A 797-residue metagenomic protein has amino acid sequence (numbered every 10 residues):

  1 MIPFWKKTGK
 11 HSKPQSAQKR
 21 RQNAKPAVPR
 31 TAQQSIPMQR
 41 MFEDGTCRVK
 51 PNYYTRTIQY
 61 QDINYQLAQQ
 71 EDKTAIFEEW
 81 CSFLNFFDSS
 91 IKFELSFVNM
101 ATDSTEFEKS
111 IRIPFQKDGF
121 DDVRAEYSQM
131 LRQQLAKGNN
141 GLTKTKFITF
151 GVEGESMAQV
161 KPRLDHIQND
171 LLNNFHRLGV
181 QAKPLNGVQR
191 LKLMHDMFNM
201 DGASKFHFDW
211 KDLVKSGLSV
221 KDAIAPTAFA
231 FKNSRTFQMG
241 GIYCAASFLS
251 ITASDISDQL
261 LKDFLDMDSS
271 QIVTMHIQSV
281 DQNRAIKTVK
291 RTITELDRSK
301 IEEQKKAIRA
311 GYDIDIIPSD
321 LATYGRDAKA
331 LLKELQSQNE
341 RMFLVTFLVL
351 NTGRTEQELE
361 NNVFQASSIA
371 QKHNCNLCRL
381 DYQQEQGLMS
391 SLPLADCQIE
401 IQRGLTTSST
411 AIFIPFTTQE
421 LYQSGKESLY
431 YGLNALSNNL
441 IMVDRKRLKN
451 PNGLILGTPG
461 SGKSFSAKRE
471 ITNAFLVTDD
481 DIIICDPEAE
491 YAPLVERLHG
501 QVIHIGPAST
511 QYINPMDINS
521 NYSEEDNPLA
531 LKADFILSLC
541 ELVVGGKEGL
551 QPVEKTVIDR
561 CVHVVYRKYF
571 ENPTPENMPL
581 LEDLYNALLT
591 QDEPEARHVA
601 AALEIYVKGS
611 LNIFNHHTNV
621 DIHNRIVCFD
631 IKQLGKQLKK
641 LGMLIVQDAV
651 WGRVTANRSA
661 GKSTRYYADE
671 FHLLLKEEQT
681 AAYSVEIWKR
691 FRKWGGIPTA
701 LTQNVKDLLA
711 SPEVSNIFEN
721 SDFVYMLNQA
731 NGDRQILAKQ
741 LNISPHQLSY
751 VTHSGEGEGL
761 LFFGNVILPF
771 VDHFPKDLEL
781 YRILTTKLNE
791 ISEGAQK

Functional and structural regions predicted by a protein language model:
I2-T418: Extended, folded cores of ATP/NTP-driven motor/assembly subunits in large transport and secretion machines
I63, Q70-S89, S96, M100 (+11 more regions): P-loop NTPase motor domains
I455: Hydrophobic anchor at the beta1->P-loop junction of P-loop NTPases
K463: Conserved lysine of the Walker
S466: Hydrophobic positions on the alpha1 helix immediately C-terminal to the Walker A/P-loop
N473-I483: Post-Walker A helix-loop "phosphate-sensing" segment adjacent to the P-loop in P-loop NTPases
H499-I503, E713-M726: A short helix-turn-beta junction within AAA+ P-loop NTPase domains corresponding to the substrate/partner-engaging
L741-Q796: Conserved P-loop NTPase
